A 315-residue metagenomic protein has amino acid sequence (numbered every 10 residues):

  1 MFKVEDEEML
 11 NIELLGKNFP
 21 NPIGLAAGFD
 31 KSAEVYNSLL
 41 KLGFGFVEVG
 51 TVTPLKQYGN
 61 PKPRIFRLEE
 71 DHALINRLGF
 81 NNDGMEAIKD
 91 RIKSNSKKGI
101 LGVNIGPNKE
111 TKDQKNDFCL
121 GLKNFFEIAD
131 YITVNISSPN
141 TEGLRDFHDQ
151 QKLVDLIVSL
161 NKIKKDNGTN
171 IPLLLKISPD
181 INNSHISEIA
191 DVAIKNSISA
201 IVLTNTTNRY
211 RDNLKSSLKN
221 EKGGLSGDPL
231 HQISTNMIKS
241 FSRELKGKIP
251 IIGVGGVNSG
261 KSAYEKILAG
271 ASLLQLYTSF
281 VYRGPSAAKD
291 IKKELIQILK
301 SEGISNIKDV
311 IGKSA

Functional and structural regions predicted by a protein language model:
M1-D6, P139-K152, I186, V192-G247: Glycine/Thr-rich beta-alpha phosphate-binding loop at enzyme active sites
N18-G24, K97-I105, D166-P179, F241-G253: Short beta-strand/loop segments at the ligand-binding rim of alpha/beta enzyme cores
L25, V47, I88, V134-N135 (+6 more regions): Conserved, mostly hydrophobic/aromatic
S32-K41, C119, I181-K195, R243-G247 (+1 more regions): Catalytic cores of alpha/beta
G45-Q57, I136-S138, S199-R209, G256-V257 (+1 more regions): Glycine-rich phosphate-binding active-site loops on the catalytic face of alpha/beta enzymes
G50-I100: A gly/proline- and charged-residue-enriched helix-loop-helix capping module
K56-H72, Y210-S226, I267, S279-I304: C-terminal helical cap(s) of enzyme catalytic domains, especially alpha/beta-barrels
P107-C119, D146-H148, K152, L174-K195: Active-site glycine- and acidic-residue-rich loops that bind and position anionic ligands or nucleotide-like cofactors
